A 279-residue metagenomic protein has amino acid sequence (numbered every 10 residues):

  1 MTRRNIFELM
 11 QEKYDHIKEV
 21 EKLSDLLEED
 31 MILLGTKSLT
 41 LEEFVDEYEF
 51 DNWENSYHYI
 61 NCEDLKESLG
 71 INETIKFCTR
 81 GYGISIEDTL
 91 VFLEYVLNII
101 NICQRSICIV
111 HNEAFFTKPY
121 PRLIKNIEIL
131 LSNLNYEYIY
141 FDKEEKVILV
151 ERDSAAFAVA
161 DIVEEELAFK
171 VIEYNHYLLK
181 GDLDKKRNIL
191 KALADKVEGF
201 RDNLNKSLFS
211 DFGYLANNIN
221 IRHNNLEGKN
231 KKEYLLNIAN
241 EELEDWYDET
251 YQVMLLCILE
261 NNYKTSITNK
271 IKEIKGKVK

Functional and structural regions predicted by a protein language model:
M1-I127: Charged interaction/catalytic cores of defense and host-pathogen modules
L65-R80, E166-G181, N230-N237: Short amphipathic alpha-helical segments and their helix-coil junctions
G81-I84, F115, K180-N188, E242: Conserved aromatic-histidine-acidic binding/catalytic patches
S85-Y95, P119, K185-A192, D211 (+2 more regions): Residue-level detector of well-ordered alpha-helical segments, enriched for hydrophobic/aromatic packing positions
I86-F169, N175: Helix-loop junctions and short alpha-helical segments
E87-R105, D195-G199, D248-E260: Short, hydrophobic/amphipathic alpha-helical patches that form generic packing surfaces within helical domains
A168-V197, R201: A mid-sequence, solvent-exposed acidic-amphipathic segment
K191, R201-K279: Alpha-helical oligomerization segments
